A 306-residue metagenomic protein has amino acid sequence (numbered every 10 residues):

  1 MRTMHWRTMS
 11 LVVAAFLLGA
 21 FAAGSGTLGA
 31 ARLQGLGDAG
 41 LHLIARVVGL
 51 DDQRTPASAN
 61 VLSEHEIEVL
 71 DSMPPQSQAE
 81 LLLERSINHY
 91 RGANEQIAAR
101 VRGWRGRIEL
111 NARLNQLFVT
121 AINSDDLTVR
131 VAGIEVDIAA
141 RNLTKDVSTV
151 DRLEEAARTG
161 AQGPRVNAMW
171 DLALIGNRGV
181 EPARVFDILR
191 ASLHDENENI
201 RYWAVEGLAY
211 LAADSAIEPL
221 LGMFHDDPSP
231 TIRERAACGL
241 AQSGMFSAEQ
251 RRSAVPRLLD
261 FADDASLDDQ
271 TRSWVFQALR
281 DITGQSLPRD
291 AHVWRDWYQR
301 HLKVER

Functional and structural regions predicted by a protein language model:
T3-V12: N-terminal Sec-pathway targeting helices
V12-G24: Hydrophobic membrane-insertion alpha-helices, especially the h-region of bacterial N-terminal signal peptides
A22-L117, L127-T128: N-terminal leader/linker segments that initiate helical-solenoid repeat arrays
S63-M73, N88-E109, T128-T144, G163-V180 (+5 more regions): Structural detector for internal amphipathic alpha-helices that build alpha-solenoid repeat scaffolds
P74-E84, I108-N123, L143-R158, G179-H194 (+3 more regions): Amphipathic alpha-helical scaffolding segments comprising HEAT/armadillo-like alpha-solenoid repeats
D125-D126, G160-A161, E196-N197, P228-S229 (+1 more regions): Short inter-helical turns and helix N-cap capping residues of alpha-solenoid HEAT/ARM repeat scaffolds
T159-Q162, D263-L267, R300-E305: Short, mixed-charge aromatic SLiMs
D281-R306: Terminal, low-structured helical/coil segments at or just beyond the last alpha-helical repeat
